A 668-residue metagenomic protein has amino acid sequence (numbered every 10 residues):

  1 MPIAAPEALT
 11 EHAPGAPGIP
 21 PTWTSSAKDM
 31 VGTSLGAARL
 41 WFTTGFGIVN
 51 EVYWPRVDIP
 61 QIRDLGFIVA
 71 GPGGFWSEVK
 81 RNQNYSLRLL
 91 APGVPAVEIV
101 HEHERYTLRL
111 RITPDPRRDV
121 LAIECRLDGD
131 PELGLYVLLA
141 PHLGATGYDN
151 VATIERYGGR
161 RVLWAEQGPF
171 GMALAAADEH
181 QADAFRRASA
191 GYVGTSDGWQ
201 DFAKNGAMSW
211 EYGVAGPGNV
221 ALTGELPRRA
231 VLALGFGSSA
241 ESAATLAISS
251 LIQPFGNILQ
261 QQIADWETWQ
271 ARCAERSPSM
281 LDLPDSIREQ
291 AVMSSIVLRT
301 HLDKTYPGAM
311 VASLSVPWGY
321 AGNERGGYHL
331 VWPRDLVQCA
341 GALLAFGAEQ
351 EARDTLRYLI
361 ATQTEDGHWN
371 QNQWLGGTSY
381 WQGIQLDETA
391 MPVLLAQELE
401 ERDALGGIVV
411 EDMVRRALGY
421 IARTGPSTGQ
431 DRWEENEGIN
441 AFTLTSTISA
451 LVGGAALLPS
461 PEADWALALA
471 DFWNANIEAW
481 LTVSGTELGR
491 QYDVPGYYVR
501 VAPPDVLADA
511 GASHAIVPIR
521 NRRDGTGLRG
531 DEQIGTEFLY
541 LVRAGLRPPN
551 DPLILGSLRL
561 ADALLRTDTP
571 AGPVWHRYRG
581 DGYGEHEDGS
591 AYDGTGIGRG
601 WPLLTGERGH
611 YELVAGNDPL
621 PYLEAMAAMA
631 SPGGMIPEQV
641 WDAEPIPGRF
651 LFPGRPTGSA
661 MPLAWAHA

Functional and structural regions predicted by a protein language model:
M1-E289, G327, A345-F346: Terminal accessory carbohydrate-recognition/targeting modules of carbohydrate-active enzymes
Q83-L87, A91, M280-E324: Conserved oxyanion/phosphate-binding beta-strand-loop segments in alpha/beta enzyme cores
R126-D128, G235, A274-D285, I296-H301 (+5 more regions): Well-ordered alpha-helical scaffold segments within catalytic/enzyme domains
D128-D130, G147-G158, A165-G168, I252-D265 (+4 more regions): Aromatic-rich carbohydrate-recognition surfaces in CAZymes
G147, V162-W199, L281-Q290, Q385-L386 (+2 more regions): Extended ligand-binding clefts on enzyme/binding-domain cores
I296-Y306, G347-N370, V409-Q430, A468-G489 (+3 more regions): Long, well-ordered core segments of solenoidal/helical folds
P317-R325, H368-I384, R423-I439, H514-D524 (+1 more regions): Acidic/His metal-coordination segments adjacent to aromatic residues that form catalytic metal sites in metalloenzymes
A591-L604, Y622-A668: CBM-like carbohydrate-recognition segments
